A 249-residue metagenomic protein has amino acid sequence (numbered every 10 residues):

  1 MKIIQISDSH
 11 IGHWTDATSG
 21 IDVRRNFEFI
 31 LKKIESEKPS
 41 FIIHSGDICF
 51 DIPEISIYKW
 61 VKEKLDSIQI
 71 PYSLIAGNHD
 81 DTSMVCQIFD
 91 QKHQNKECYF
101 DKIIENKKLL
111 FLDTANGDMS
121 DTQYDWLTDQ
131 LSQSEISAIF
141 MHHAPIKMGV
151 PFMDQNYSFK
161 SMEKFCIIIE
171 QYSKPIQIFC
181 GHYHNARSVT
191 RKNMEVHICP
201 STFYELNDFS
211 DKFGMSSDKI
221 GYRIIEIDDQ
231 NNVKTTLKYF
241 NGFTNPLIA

Functional and structural regions predicted by a protein language model:
M1-K59, T122, S132: N-terminal active-site segment of His-dependent metallophosphoesterases
K2-H13, N106-A115, A138-F140, E195-P200 (+1 more regions): Active-site-proximal beta-strand elements of phosphoester/diester hydrolases
I4-R25, F50-I52, D81-Q94, F152-D154 (+1 more regions): Acidic/histidine-rich helix-loop elements that form or flank divalent-metal/phosphate-binding sites at the catalytic
D8, I42, D47, V61 (+7 more regions): Divalent metal-coordination and catalytic microenvironments
G12-T15, F50-E54, N78-C86, G117-M119 (+3 more regions): Active-site environment of divalent metal-dependent phosphoester hydrolases
I21, F29, I168-Q171, T190-A249: Binuclear metal-dependent phosphoesterase catalytic core
I30-F41, D118-E195, N231-K234: His/acidic metal-ligating clusters that form di-metal
S56-T128, S161-K174, K192, P200 (+2 more regions): Extended active-site neighborhood of metal-dependent phosphoesterases/phosphodiesterases
